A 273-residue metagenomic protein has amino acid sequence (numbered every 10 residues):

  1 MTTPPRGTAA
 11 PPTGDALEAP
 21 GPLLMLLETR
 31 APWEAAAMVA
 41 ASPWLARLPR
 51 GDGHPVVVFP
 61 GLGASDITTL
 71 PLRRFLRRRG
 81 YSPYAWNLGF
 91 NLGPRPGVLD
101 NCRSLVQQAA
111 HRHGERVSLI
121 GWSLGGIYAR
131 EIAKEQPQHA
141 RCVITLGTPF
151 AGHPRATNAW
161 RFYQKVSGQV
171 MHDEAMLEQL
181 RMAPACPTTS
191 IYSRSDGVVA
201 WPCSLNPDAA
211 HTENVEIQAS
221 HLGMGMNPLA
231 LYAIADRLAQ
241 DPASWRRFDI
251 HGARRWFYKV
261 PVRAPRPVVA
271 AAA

Functional and structural regions predicted by a protein language model:
M1-V56, T69, R74, R79 (+1 more regions): Flexible, membrane-associating and regulatory peripheral segments of lipid-active enzymes
A9, T13-A16, P20, A40-A46 (+8 more regions): Generic preference for well-ordered secondary structure
T13, L45-A46, V106, I132 (+2 more regions): Hydrophobic alpha-helical segments, principally membrane-spanning helices and signal/leader peptides
R30-V39, P60-T69, T189-A200: Phosphate-binding glycine-rich loops and adjacent basic patches that engage nucleotide phosphates, nucleic-acid
H54-I67, P71, F75-C186, I191 (+1 more regions): Serine-dependent carboxylesterase/thioesterase catalytic core of lipase-like alpha/beta-hydrolase/SGNH enzymes
K134-A273: Helical cap/lid subdomain of alpha/beta-hydrolase-fold lipid enzymes that gates access to the catalytic pocket
